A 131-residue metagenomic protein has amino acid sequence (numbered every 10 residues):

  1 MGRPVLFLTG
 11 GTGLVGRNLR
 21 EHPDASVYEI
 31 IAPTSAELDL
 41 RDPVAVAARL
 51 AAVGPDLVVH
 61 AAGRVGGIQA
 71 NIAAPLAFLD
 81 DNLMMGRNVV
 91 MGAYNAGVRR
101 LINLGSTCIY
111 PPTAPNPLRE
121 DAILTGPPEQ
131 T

Functional and structural regions predicted by a protein language model:
G2-A25: N-terminal Rossmann NAD(P)H-binding glycine-rich loop of SDR-like oxidoreductase domains
V5, E29, R99-R100: Residues at the starts of beta-strands that form the adenosine-phosphate
T9, P33, V58-R64, L101-T107: SDR active-site strand-loop-helix element
R17, E21-A25, A51, M91-N95: Short, well-ordered alpha-helices that flank and scaffold nucleotide-derived cofactor binding pockets
D24-R49: Adenosine-cofactor binding site in Rossmann-like domains, unifying the SAM/SAH pocket of S-adenosylmethionine-dependent
P43-L83, N95, P112: NAD(P)H-binding glycine-rich loop region in Rossmannoid oxidoreductase-like domains and their noncatalytic homologs
R87-Q130: Conserved Rossmann-fold NAD(P)-dependent oxidoreductase catalytic core, especially the SDR/UDP-sugar
